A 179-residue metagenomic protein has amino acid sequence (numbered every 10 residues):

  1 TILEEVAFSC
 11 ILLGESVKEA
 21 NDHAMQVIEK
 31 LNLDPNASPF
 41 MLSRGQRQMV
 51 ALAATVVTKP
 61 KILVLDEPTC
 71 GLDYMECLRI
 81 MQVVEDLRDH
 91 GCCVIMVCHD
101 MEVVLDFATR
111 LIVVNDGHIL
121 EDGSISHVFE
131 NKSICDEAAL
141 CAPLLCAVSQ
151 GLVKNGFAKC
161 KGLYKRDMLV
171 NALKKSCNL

Functional and structural regions predicted by a protein language model:
S38-L42: Conserved ABC ATPase signature
L52: Hydrophobic anchor residue at the start of the ABC signature
K59: Conserved catalytic motifs of ABC-family nucleotide-binding domains
L63-D66: Catalytic Walker B motif of ABC-type/P-loop ATPase nucleotide-binding domains
C98-H99: H-loop/switch region of ABC-family ATPase nucleotide-binding domains
V104-D106: A short, surface-exposed alpha-helical micro-motif characterized by mixed small hydrophobic and charged/polar residues
D116-G117: Conserved ABC ATPase "signature" C-loop
